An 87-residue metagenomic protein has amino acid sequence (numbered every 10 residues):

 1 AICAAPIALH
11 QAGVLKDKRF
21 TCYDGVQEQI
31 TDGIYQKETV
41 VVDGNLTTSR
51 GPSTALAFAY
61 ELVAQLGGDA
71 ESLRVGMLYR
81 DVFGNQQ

Functional and structural regions predicted by a protein language model:
A1-Q87: Active-site-adjacent pocket-lining segments in enzyme domains
